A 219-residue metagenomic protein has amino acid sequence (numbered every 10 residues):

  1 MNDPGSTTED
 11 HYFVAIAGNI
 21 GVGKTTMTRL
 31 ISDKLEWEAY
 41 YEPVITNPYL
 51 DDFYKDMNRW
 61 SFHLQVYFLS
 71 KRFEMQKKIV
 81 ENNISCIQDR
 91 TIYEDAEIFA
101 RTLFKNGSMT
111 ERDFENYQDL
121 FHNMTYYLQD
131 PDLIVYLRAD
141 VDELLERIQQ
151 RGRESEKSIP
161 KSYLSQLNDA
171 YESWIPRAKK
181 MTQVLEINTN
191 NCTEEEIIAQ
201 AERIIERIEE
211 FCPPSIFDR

Functional and structural regions predicted by a protein language model:
M1-Y12: Extreme N-terminal, non-catalytic leader segments that precede Walker-type/kinase nucleotide-binding cores
P4, L145-R219: NTP-dependent small-molecule kinase module
I16: Hydrophobic anchor at the beta1->P-loop junction of P-loop NTPases
N19: P-loop (Walker A) phosphate-binding loop of NTP-binding proteins
K24: Conserved lysine of the Walker
M27-T28, S32: Post-Walker A alpha-helix
D33-K71: Conserved substrate/cofactor phosphate-moiety recognition/catalytic segment in nucleotide-dependent phosphotransferases
E97-D169: A glycine- and Lys/Arg-enriched "phosphate-lid" helix/loop adjacent to the NTP-binding pocket of small-molecule kinases
